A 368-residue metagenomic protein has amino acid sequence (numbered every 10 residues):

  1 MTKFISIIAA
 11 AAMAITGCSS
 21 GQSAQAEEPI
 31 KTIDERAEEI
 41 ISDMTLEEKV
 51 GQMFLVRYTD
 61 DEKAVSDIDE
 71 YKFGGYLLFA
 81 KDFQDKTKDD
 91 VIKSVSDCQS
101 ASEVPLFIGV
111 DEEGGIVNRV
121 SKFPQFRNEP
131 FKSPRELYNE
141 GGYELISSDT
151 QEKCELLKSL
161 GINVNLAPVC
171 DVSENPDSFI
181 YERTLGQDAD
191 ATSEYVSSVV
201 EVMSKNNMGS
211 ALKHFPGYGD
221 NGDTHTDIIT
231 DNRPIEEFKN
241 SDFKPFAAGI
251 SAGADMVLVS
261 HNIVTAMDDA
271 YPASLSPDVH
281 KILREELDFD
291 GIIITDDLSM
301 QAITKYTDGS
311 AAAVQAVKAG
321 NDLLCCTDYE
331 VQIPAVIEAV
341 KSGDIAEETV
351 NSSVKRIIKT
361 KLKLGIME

Functional and structural regions predicted by a protein language model:
M1-A10: Sec-dependent signal peptide recognition, specifically the positively charged N-region followed immediately by
M13, C18-D67, E286, K305-E368: Preference for extracellular/luminal or secreted protein segments
S42, S94-S102, C154, K158 (+2 more regions): Surface-exposed amphipathic alpha-helices with a cationic face
Q52, G74, E103-I108, I162-N163 (+4 more regions): Short, well-ordered coil/turn segments that N-cap beta-strands
D67-T192, H214, G219-N232, S260-L275 (+1 more regions): Enzymes and membrane/adaptor proteins characterized by extended Gly/Ser/Thr/Asp/Glu-rich, aromatic-dotted
Y195-H214, S241-A254: Phosphate/pyrophosphate-binding betaalpha-module
T230-N240: Extracellular glycoside hydrolase catalytic/binding regions
